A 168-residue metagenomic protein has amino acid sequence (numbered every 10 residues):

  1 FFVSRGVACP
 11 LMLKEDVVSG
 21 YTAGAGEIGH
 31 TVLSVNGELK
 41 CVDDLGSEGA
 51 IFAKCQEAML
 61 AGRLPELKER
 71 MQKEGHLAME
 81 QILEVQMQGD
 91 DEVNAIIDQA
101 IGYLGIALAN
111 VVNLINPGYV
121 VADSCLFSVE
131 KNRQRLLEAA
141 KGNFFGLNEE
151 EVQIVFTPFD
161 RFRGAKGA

Functional and structural regions predicted by a protein language model:
F1-C41, E48-G49, G167: Phosphate-binding/catalytic loop of phosphoryl-transfer enzymes
V35-A168: ATP-binding/phosphotransfer module of carbohydrate and carboxylate kinases, centering on a glycine-rich
